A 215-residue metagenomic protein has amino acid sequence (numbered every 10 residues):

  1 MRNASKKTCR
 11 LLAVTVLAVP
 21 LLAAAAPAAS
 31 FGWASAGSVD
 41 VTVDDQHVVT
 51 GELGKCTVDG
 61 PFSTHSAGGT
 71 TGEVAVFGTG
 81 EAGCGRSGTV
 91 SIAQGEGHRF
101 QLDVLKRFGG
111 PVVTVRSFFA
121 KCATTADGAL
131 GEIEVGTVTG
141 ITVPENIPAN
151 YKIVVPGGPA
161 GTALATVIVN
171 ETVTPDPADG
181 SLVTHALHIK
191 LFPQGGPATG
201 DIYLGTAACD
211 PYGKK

Functional and structural regions predicted by a protein language model:
M1-P27: Secretory targeting and sorting signals
P27-K215: Extended, solvent-exposed, non-transmembrane regions
